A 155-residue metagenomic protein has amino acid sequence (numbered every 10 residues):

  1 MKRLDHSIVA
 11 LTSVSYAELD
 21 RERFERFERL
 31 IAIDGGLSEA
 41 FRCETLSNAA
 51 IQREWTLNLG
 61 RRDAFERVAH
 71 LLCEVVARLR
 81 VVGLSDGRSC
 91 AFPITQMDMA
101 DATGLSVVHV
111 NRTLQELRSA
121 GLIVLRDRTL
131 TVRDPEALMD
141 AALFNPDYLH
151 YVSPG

Functional and structural regions predicted by a protein language model:
M1-L46, A50, E54: Cyclic-nucleotide recognition modules
L4, S38, L71-C73, L117 (+1 more regions): Broad hydrophobic/π-residue packing in well-ordered secondary structure
I8, V68, V110: Short hydrophobic/aromatic patches on the structural cores and recognition surfaces of FHA
V9, Y16-E18, E66, F92 (+1 more regions): Residues that recognize and position ribonucleotide moieties
L11, L59, D63, L105 (+1 more regions): Residue-level signal for short amphipathic helical patches enriched in basic/charged and nearby hydrophobic residues
G35-A102: Polybasic "coupling" helices that flank or enter modular domains
V75-G155: Phosphate-/nucleic-acid-contacting segments
